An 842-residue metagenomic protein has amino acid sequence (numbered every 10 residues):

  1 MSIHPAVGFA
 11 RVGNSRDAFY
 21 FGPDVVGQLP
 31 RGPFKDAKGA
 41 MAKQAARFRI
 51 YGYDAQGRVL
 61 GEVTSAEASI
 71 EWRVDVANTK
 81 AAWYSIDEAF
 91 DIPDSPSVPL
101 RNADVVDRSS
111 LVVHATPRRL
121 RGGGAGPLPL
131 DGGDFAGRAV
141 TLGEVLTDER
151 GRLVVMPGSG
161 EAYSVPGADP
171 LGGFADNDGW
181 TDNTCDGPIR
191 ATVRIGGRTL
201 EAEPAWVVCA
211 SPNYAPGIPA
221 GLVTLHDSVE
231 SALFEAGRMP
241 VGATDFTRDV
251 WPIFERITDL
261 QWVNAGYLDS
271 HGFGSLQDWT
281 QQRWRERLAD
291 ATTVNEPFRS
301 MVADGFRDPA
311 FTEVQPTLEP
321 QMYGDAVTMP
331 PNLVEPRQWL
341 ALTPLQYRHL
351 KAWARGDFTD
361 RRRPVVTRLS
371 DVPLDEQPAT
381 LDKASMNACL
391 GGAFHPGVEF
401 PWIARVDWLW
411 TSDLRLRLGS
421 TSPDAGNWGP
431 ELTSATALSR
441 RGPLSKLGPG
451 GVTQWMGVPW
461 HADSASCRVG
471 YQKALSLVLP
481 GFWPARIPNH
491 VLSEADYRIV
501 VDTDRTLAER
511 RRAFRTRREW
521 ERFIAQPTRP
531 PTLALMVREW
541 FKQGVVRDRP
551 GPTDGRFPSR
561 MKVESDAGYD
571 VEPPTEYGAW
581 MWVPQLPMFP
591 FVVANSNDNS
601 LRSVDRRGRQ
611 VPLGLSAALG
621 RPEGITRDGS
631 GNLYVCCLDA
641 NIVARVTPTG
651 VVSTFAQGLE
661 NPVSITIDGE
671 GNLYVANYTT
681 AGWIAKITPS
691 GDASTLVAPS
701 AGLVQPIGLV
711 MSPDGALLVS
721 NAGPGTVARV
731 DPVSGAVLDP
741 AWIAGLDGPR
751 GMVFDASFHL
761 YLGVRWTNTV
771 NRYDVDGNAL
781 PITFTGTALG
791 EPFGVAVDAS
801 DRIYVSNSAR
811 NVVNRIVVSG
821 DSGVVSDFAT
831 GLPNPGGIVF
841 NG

Functional and structural regions predicted by a protein language model:
M1-M588: Aromatic- and Gly/Pro-enriched helix-to-coil junctions and flexible linker segments
M588-I625, L633-V635, F840-G842: An edge-strand/N-cap motif at the start of beta-rich repeat modules
P590-V593, N632-V635, N672-V675, A716-V719 (+2 more regions): Conserved beta-propeller blade signature
S596, L638, Y678-T679, A722-G723 (+2 more regions): Short loop/turn segments immediately following the C-termini of beta-strands
S600-R602, N641-R645, G682-K686, G725-R729 (+2 more regions): A short loop-to-beta-strand structural motif that recurs across blades of beta-propeller domains
V604-R609, V646-V651, I687-D692, D731-G735 (+2 more regions): Short loop/turn segments that connect beta-strands within beta-propeller blades
R609-S616, V651-Q657, D692-P699, A736-A744 (+2 more regions): A short beta-strand motif characteristic of beta-propeller blades
A617-S630, G658-E670, Y678-A681, S700-G715 (+4 more regions): Beta-rich, blade/repeat-based domains predominating in secreted/periplasmic proteins but also intracellular
